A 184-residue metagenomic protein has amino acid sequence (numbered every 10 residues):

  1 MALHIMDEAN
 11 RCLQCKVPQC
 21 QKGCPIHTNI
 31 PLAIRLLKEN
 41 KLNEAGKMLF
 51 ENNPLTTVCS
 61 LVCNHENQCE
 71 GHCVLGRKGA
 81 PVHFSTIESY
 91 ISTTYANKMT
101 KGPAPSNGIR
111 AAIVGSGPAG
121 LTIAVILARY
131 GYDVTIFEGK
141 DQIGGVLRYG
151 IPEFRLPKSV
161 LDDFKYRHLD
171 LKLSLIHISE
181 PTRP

Functional and structural regions predicted by a protein language model:
M1-R110: Ferredoxin-type iron-sulfur electron-transfer modules and their immediate structural context
D7, R148, E180: Phosphate-coordinating loops and pocket residues in cytosolic domains that bind phosphorylated ligands
C24, L147, T182: Short, flexible helix/strand-to-coil boundary loops that buttress conserved ligand/catalytic motifs in alpha/beta
H27-E39, L49-F50, H72, R77-V82 (+1 more regions): Beta1-alpha1 glycine-rich phosphate/pyrophosphate-binding loop at the start of Rossmann-like nucleotide-binding domains
S174-P184: Residue-level detector of conserved catalytic or cofactor/ligand-binding positions in enzyme active sites
